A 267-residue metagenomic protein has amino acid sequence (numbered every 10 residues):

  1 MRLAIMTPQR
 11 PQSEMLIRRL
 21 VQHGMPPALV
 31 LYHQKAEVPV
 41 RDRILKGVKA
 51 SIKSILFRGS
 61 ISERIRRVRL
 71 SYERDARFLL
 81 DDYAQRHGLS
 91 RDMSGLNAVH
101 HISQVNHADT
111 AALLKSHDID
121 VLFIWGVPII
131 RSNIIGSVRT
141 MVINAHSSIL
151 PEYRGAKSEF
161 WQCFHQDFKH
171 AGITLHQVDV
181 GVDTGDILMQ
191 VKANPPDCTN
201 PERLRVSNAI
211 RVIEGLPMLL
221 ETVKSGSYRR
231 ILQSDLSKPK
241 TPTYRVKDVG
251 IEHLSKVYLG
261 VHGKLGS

Functional and structural regions predicted by a protein language model:
M1-S267: One-carbon transfer enzymes
